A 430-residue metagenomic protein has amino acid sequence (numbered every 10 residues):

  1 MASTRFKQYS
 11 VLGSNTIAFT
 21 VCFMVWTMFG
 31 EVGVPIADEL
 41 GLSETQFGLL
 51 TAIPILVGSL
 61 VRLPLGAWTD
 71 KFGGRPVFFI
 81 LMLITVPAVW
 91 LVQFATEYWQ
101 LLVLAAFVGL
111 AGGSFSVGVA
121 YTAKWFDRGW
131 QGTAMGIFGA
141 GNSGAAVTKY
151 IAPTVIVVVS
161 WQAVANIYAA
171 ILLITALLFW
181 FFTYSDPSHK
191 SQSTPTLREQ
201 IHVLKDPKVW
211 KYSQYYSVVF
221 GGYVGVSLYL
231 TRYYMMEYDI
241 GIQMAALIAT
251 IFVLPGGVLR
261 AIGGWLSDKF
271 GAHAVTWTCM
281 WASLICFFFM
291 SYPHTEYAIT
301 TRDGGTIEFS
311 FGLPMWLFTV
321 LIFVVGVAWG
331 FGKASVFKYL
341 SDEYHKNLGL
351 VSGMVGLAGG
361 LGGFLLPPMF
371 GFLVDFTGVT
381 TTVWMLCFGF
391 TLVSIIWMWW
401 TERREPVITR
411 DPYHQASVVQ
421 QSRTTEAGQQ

Functional and structural regions predicted by a protein language model:
M1-R5, Y184-S213, V418: Juxtamembrane intracellular "pre-TM" segments in multi-pass secondary transporters
S10-E44, V226-T231, L366: Extracytoplasmic
F29-G30, P207-V258, K333: Extracytoplasmic gate region of multi-pass secondary transporters
L60-W99: Conserved MFS/SLC helix-loop-helix module at the cytosolic interface between two early adjacent transmembrane helices
L104-G141: Cytoplasmic helix-loop-helix junction between adjacent transmembrane helices in 12-TM secondary transporters
I137-Y184: Helix-loop-helix hairpin linking two adjacent transmembrane segments in secondary transporters
V164-F181, T382-W400: Symmetry-related core transmembrane helices of the 12-TM Major Facilitator Superfamily/SLC fold
A272-V336: C-terminal transmembrane helical hairpin of 12-TM major facilitator-type secondary transporters
